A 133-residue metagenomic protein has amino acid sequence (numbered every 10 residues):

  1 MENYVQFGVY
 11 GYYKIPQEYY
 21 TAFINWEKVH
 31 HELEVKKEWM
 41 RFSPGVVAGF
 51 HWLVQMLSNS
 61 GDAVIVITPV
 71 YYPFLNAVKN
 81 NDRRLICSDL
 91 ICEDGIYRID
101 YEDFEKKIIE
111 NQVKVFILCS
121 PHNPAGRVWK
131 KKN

Functional and structural regions predicted by a protein language model:
M1, F23, M40, V64-I65 (+3 more regions): Generic structural signal for small/hydrophobic residues in well-ordered secondary structure, especially within
M1-G45, W52: N-terminal small-domain helix-loop-helix segment of the aminotransferase-like
F50, F74-L75, A125-G126: Glycine/Thr-rich phosphate-binding loops of Rossmann-like dinucleotide-binding domains
M56-V78: Conserved PLP-anchoring active-site segment centered on the Schiff-base-forming lysine
A63, R84, Q112-K114: Structural signature of beta-strand start/N-cap positions in the alpha/beta core of ABC transporter nucleotide-binding
T68, C87-C92: Short beta->alpha connector loops at strand-helix junctions that form conserved, small/polar/Pro-enriched
N80-I86: A short helix-loop-beta submotif of the ANL/AMP-binding
C92-N133: Active-site phosphate-binding strand-loop segment of PLP-dependent enzymes
